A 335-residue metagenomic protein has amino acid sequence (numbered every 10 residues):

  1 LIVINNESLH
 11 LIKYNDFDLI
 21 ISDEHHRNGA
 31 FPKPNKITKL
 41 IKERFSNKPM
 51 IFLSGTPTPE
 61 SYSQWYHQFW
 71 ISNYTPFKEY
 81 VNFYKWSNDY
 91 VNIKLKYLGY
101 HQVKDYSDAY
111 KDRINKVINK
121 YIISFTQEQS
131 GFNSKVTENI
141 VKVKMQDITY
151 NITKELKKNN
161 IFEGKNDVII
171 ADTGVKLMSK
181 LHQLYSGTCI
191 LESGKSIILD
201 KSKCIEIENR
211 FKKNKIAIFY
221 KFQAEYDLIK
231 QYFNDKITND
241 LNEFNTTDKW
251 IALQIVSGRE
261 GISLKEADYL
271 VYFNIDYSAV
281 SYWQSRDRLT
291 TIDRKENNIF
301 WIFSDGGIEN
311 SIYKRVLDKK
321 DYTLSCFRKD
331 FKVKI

Functional and structural regions predicted by a protein language model:
I2-E43, L253-G258: Conserved RecA-like ASCE ATPase "motif II neighborhood" in helicase/translocase motors
I2-N6, I21, S87, K142 (+5 more regions): Short beta-strand segments
L9-D16, S54, P59-Y62, A224-D227 (+1 more regions): SF2 helicase motor core recognition
F17, F132-K265, F327-I335: Conserved Helicase C-terminal RecA-like lobe
L19, K36-E128, R294: Conserved P-loop NTPase motor "coupling/switch" region that bridges the ATPase
S46-P49, H67, T137-E138, K265-Y269 (+1 more regions): Short glycine-/polar-rich loops that comprise or flank the Walker A/P-loop and associated switch/sensor motifs
Y277-W283, T290-I335: A conserved SF2-helicase RecA2
